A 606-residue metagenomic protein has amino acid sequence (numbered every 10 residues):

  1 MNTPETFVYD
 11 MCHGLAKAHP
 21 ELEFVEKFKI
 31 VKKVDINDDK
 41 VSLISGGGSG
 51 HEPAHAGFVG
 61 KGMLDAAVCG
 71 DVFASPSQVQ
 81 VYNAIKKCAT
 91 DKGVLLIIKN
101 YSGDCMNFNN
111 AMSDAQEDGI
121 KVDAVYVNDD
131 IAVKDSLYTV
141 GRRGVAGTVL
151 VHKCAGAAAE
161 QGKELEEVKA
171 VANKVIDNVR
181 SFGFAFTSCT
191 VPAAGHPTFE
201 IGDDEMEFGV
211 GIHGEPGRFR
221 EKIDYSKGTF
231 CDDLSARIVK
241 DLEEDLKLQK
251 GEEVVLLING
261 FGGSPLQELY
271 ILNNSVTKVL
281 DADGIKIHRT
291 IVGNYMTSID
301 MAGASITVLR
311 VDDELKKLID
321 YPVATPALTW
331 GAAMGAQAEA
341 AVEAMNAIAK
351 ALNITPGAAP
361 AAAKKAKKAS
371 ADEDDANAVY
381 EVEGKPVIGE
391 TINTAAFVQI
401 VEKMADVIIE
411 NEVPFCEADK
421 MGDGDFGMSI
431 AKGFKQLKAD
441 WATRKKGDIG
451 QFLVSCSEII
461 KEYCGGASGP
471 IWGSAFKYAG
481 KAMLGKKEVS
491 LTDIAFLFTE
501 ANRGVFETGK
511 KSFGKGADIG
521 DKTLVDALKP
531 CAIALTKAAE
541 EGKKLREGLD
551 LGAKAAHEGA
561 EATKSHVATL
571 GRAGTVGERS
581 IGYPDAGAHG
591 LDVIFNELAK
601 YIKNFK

Functional and structural regions predicted by a protein language model:
M1-K606: N-terminal loops that bind phosphate or other acidic moieties and the adjacent beta-alpha structural core
